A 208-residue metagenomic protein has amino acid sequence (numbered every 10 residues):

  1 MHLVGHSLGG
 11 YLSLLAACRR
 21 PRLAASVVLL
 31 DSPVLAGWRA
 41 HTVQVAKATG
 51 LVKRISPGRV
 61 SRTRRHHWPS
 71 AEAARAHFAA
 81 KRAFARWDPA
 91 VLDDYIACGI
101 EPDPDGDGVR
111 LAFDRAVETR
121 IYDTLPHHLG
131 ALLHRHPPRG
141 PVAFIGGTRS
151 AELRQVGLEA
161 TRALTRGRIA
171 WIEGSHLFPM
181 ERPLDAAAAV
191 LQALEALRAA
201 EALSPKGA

Functional and structural regions predicted by a protein language model:
M1-T42: Conserved hydrolase catalytic core segment
W38-V43, V156-L158, P183-L184: Short aromatic-enriched loop/helix-cap "lid" or pocket-rim segments at secondary-structure transitions that line
A40-G108: Helix-rich cap/lid subdomain of alpha/beta-hydrolase
A90, A97-R162: Conserved serine/cysteine hydrolase catalytic core
R162-H176: Catalytic histidine neighborhood in serine/cysteine hydrolases with alpha/beta-hydrolase-type architecture
G174-A187: Catalytic histidine-centered segment of alpha/beta-hydrolase-like enzymes
A189-A200: C-terminal alpha-helix
